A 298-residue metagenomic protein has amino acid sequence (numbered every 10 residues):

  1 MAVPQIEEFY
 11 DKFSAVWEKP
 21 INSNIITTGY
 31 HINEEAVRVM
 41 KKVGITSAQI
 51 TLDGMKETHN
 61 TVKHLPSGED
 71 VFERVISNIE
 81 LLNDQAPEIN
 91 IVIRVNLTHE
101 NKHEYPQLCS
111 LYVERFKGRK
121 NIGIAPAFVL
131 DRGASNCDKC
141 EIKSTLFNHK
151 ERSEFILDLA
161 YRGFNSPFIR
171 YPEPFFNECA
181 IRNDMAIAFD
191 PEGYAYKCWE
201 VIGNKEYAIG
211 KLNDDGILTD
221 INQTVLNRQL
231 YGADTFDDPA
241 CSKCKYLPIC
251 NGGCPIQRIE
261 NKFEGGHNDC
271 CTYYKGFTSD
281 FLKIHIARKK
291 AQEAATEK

Functional and structural regions predicted by a protein language model:
M1-T58, L65-R74, V95-Q107: Canonical radical SAM enzyme core domain
K19, G44, P87, G118-K120 (+1 more regions): Short loop/turn motifs at secondary-structure junctions
E57-D184, A188-E192, A208: Radical SAM enzyme [4Fe-4S]-AdoMet core and its adjacent flexible, acidic and glycine-rich loops/tails across
S144-E173, E200-K245: C-terminal accessory region of radical SAM enzymes
E192, E206, N213, F236-K298: Radical SAM enzyme core and accessory elements
